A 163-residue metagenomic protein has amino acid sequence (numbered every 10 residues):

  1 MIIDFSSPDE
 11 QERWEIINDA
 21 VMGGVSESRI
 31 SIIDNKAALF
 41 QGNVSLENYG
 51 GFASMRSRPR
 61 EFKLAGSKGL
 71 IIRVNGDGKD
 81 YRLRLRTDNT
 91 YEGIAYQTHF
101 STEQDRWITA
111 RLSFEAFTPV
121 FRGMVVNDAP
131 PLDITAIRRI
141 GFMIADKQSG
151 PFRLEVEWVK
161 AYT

Functional and structural regions predicted by a protein language model:
M1-T163: Beta-rich carbohydrate-recognition modules and glycan-binding surfaces
